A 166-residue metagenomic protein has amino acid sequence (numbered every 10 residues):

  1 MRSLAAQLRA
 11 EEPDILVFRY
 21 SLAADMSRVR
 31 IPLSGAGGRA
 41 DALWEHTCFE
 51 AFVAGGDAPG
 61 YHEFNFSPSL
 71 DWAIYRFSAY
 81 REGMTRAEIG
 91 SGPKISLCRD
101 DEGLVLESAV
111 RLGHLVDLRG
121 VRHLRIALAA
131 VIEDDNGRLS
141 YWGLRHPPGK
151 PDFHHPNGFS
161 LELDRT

Functional and structural regions predicted by a protein language model:
M1-R19: N-terminal domain-onset segments
L4-L8, G92-R99: Beta-strand-rich interaction surfaces with strong enrichment in secreted/lumenal proteins
D14-M26, L104-V110: Short, well-ordered beta-strand segments enriched in hydrophobic/aromatic residues
L22-D41, L112-L115: Short amphipathic, basic-aromatic surface patches that mediate peripheral association with negatively charged
G37-P93: Extracellular/luminal beta-rich ligand-recognition and adhesion surfaces characterized by aromatic-Gly/Pro-enriched
A40-T47, G55-Y61, R119-T166: Acidic/polar low-complexity flexible segments
K94-L104, G113-L124: Exposed beta-sheet edge/beta-hairpin loop segments within beta-rich domains
